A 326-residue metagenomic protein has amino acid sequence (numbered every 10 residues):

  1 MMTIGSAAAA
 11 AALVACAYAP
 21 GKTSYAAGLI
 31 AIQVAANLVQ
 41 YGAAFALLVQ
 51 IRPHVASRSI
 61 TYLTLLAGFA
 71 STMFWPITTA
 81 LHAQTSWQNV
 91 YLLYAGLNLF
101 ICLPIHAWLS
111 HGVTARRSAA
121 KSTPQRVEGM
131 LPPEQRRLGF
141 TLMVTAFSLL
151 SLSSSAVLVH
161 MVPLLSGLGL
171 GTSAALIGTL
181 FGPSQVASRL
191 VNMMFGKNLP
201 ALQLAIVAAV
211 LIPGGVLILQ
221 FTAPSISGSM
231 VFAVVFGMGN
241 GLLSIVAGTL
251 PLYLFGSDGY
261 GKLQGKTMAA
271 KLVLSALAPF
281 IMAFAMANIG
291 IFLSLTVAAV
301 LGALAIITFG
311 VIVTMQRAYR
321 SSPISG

Functional and structural regions predicted by a protein language model:
A12, T23-V39, S148, G228-L242: Hydrophobic core of transmembrane alpha-helices in multi-pass small-molecule transporters, especially MFS/SLC-type
L29-L65, G256: Cytoplasmic helix-loop-helix junction between adjacent transmembrane helices in 12-TM secondary transporters
Y62, S71, S257-N288: A late C-terminal transmembrane helix in Major Facilitator Superfamily
N89-W108, S294-V311: Symmetry-related core transmembrane helices of the 12-TM Major Facilitator Superfamily/SLC fold
S110-G129, S321-P323: Flexible cytoplasmic inter-helical loops of multi-pass small-molecule transporters
R137-A187, N192-M193: Extracytoplasmic gate region of multi-pass secondary transporters
F181-S184, L199-L250: C-terminal transmembrane helical hairpin of 12-TM major facilitator-type secondary transporters
S188-P200, M286-A287: Helix-to-loop junctions at the C-terminal end of transmembrane segments in multipass secondary transporters
